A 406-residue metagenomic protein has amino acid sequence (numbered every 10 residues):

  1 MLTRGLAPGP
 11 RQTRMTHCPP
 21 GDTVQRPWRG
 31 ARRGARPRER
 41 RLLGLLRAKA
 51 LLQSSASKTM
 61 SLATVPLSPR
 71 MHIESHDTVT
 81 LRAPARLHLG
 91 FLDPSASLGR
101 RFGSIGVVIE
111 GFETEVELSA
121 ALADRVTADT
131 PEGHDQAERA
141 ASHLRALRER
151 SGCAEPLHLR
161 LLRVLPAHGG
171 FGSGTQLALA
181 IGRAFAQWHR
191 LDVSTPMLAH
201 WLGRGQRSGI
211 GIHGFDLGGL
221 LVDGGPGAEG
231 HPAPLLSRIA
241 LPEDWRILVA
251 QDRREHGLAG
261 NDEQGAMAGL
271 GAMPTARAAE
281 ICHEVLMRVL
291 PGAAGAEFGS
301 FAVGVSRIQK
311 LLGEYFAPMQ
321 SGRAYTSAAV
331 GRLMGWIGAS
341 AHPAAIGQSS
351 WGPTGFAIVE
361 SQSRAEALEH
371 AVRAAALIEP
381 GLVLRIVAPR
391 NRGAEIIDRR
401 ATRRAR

Functional and structural regions predicted by a protein language model:
L2, L6, L42-L46, L51-L52 (+2 more regions): Leucine-biased recognition of intrinsically disordered, low-complexity hydrophobic segments
R4-R41: Compositionally biased, low-complexity flexible segments
S61-G169, R183-T195, Q206, R390-G393 (+1 more regions): ATP-binding N-lobe of GHMP and related small-molecule kinases
S61-R82, G90, S97-R101, S194-P343 (+1 more regions): ATP-dependent small-molecule kinase catalytic core of the GHMP/sugar-kinase superfamily and closely related
I109-E110, C153, A339-S340, G347-W351 (+1 more regions): A structural signal for short secondary-structure junctions
R163-Q187, R207-F215, I346-S350: Glycine/serine-rich anion-binding loops at beta->alpha junctions that coordinate negatively charged ligand groups
R323, S349-F356: Small/polar glycine-rich anion-binding or flexible loop at a beta-alpha turn
